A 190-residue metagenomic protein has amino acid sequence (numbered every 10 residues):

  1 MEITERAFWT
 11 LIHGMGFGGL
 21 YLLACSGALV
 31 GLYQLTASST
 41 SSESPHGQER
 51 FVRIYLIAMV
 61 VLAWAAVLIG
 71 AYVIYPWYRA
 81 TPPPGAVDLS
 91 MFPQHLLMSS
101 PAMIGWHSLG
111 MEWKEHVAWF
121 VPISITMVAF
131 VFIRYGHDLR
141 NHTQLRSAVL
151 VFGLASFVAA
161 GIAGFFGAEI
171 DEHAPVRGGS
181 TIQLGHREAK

Functional and structural regions predicted by a protein language model:
M1-K190: Polytopic transmembrane helical bundles with strong interfacial aromatic enrichment
